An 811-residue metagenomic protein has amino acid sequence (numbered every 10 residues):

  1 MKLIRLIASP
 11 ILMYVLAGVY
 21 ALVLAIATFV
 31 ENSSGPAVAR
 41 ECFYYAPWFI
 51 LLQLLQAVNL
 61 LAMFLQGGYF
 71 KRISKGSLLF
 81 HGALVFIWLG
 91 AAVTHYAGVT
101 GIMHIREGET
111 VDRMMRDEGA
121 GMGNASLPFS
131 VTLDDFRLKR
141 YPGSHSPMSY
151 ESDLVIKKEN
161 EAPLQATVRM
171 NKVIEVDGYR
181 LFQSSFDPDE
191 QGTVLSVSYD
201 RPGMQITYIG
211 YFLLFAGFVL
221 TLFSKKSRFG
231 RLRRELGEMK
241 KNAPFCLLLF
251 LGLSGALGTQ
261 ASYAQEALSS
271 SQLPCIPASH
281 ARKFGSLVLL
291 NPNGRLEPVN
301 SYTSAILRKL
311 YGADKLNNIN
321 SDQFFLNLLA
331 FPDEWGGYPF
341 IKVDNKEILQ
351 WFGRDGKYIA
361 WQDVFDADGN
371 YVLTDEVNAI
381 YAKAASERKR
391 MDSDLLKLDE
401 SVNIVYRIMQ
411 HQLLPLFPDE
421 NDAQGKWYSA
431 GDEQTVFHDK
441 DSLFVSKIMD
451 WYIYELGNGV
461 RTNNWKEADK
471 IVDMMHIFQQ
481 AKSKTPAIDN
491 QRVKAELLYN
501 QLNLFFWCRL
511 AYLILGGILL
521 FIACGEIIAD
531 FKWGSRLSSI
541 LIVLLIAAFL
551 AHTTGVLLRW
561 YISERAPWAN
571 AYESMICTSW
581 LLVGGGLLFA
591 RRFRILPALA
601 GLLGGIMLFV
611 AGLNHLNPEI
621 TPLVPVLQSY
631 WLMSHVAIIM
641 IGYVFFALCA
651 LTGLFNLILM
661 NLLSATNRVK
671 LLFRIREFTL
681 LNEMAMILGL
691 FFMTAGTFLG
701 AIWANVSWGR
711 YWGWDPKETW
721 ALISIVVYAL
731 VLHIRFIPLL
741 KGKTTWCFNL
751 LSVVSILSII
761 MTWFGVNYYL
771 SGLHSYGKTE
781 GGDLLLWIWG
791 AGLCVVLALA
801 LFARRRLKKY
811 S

Functional and structural regions predicted by a protein language model:
M1-S811: Solvent-exposed, non-transmembrane regions of integral membrane proteins
